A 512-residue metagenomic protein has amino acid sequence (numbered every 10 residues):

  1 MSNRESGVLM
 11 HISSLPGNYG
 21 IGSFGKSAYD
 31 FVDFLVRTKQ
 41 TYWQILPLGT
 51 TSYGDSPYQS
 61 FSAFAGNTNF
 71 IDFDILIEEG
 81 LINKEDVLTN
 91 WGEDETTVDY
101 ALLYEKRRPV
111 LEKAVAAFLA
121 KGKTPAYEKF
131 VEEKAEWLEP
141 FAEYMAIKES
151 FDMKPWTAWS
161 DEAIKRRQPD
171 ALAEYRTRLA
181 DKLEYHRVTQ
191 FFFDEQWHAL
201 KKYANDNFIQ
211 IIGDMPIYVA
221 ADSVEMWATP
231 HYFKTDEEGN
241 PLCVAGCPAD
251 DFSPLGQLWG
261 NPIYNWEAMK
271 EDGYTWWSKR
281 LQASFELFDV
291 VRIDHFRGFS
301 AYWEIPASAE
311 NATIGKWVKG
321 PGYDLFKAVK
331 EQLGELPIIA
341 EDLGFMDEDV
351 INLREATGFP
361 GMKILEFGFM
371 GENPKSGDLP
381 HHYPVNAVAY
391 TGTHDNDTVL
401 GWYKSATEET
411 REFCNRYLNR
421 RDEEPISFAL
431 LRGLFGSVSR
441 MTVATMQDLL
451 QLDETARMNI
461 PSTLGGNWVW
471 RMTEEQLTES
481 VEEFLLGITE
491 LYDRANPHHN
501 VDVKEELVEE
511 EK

Functional and structural regions predicted by a protein language model:
M1-S13, Y29: N-terminal regions that are enriched for targeting/export leaders and immediately downstream pro/stem segments
S2, H11, D55-Q190, V219-V443 (+2 more regions): Alpha-amylase-like alpha-glycosidases and glucanotransferases acting on alpha-linked glucans and related
K26-D33, E195-Y203, W277-K279, I426-L430: Short alpha-helical segments and helix-capping/turn motifs at coil-helix boundaries
K26-T51, L287-F288: Catalytic domains of carbohydrate-active enzymes, especially glycoside hydrolases
V36, W197-N205, K330, R354-E355: Surface-exposed amphipathic alpha-helices with a cationic face
H186, Q190-V219: Conserved, well-ordered alpha-helix/loop/beta-strand core segments that scaffold catalytic motifs
Q451-E510: Structured C-terminal cap/extension of enzyme domains
